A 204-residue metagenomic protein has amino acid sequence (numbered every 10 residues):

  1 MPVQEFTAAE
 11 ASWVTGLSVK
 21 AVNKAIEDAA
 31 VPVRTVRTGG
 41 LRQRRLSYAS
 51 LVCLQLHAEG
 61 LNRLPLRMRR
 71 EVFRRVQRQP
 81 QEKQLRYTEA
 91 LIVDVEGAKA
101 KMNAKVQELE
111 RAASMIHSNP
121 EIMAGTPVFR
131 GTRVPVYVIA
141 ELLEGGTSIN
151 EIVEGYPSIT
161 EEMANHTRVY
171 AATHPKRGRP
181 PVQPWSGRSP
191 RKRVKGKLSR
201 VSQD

Functional and structural regions predicted by a protein language model:
M1-A21: Polyanion-binding surface elements
M1-P2, L56-R130, V134-Y137, E141 (+3 more regions): Basic Lys/Arg-rich amphipathic helical interaction modules
E5, Y48-L51, R133: Amphipathic alpha-helical repeat elements characteristic of tetratricopeptide repeat
G16, A29-A30, G146: Glycine-centered loop/turn motif at secondary-structure junctions
N23-V31, V169: Residue-level detection of the helix-turn-helix DNA-binding "recognition helix"
P32-G60: Short helix-start
